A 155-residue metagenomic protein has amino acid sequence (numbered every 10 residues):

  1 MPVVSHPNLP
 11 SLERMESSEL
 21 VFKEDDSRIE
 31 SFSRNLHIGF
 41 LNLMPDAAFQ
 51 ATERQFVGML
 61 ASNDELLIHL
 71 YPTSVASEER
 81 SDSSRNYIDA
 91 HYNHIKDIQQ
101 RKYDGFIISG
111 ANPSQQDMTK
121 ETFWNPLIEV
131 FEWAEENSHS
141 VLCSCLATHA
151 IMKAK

Functional and structural regions predicted by a protein language model:
P2-T119, P126: N-terminal beta1-alpha1 cap of cysteine-dependent amidohydrolase-like domains
Y103, I108-K155: Cysteine-nucleophile active-site neighborhood
